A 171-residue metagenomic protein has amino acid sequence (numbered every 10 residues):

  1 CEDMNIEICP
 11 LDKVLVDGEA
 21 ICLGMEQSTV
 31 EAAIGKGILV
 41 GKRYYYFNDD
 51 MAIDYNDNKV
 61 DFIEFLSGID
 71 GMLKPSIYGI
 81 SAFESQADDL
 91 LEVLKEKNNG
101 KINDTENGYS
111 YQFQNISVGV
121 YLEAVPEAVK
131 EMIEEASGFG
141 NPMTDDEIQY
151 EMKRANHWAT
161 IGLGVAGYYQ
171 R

Functional and structural regions predicted by a protein language model:
C1-R171: Short helix/turn-capping signatures at newly exposed starts of structured segments
